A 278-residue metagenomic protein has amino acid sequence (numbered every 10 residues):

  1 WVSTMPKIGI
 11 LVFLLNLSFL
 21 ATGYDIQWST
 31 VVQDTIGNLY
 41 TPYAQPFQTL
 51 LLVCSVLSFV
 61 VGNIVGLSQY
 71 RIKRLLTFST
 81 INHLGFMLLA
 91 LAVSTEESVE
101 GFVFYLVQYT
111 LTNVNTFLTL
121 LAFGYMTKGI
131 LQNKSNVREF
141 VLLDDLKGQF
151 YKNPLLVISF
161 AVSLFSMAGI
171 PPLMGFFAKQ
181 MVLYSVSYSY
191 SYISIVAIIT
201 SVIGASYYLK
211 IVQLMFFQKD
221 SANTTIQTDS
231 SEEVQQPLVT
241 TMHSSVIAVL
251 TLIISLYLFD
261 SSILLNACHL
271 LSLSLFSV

Functional and structural regions predicted by a protein language model:
W1-V278: Alpha-helical transmembrane segments of multi-pass membrane proteins predominantly involved in bioenergetics
